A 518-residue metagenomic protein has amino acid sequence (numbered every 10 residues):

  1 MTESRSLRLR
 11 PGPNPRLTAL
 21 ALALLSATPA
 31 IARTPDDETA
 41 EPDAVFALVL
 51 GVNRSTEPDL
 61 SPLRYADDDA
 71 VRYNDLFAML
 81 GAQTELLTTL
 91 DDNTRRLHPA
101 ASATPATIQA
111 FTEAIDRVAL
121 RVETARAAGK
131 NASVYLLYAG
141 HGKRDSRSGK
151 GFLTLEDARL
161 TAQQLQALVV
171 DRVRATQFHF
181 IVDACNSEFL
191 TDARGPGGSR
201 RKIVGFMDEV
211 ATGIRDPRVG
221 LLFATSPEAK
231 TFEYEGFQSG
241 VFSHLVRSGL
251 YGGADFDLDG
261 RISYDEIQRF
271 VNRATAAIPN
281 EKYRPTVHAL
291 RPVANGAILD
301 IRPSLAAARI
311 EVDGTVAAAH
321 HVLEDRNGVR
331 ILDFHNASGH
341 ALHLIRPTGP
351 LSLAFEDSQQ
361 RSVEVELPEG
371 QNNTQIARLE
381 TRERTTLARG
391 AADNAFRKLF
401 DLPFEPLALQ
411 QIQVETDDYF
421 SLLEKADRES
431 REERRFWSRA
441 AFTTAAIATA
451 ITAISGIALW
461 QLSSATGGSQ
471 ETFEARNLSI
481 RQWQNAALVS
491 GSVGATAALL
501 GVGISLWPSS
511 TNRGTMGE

Functional and structural regions predicted by a protein language model:
E3-T18: Bacterial N-terminal signal peptides that target proteins for export
G12-R16, A30, E228, S509: Generic low-complexity segments that are intrinsically disordered, proline-rich and/or Lys/Arg-biased
T18-S26, G517-E518: Hydrophobic alpha-helical targeting segments used for export or membrane insertion
L22, A44-F46, F270, F442 (+1 more regions): Residue-level detection of beta-strand scaffold positions
L24, T28-L423: Cysteine endopeptidase catalytic domains of the caspase/legumain-like
M79, Q411-T496, L500-E518: Short, flexible helix-coil boundary/hinge motifs
